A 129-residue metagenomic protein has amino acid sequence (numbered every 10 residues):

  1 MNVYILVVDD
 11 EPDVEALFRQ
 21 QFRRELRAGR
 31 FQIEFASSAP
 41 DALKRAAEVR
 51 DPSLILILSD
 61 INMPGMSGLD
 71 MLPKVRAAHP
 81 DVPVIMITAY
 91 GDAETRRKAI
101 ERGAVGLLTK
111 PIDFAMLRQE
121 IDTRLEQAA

Functional and structural regions predicted by a protein language model:
P12-E34: Two-component/phosphorelay signaling modules centered on CheY-like receiver
R19, F35-L56, A77: Acidic, metal-coordinating helix/loop segments flanking the phosphotransfer/catalytic sites of two-component signaling
L58-D60: Active-site T/S-Asp motif of two-component receiver
M63: Receiver (REC) domain active-site loop signature in two-component systems and cognate sites in sensor histidine kinases
D70, A77, G91-G106, Q119: Alpha4 helix (beta4-alpha4-beta5 surface) of REC/receiver domains from two-component response regulators
K110: A Lys-centered signature of the CheY-like receiver
D113: Receiver (REC) domain switch/active-site region of two-component response regulators
